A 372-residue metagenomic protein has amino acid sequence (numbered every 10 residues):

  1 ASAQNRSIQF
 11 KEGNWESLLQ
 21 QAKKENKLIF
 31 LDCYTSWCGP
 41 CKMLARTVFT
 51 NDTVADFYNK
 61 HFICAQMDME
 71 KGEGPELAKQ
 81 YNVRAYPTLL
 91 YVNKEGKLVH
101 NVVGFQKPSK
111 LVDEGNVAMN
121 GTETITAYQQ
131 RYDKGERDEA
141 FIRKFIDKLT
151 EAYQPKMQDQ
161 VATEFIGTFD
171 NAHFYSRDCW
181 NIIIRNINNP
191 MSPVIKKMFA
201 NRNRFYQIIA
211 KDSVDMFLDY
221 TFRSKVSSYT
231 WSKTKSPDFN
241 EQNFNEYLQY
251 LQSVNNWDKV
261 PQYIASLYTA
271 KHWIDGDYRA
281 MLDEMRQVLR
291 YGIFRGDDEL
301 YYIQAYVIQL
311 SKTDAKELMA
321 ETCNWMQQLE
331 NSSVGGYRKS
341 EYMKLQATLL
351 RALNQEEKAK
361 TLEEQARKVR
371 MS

Functional and structural regions predicted by a protein language model:
A1-Q9: Bacterial Sec-dependent N-terminal signal peptides
I8-G13, T47-G74, V83-Y86, Y91: Thiol-based oxidoreductase modules, predominantly thioredoxin-like and allied folds used for disulfide exchange
F10-L28, Y58: A short beta-strand-turn-helix
E25-I29, K60-I63, K94-K97: Loop/turn elements at helix/coil->beta-strand transitions in domains of secreted/extracellular proteins
N26-I29, C33-W37, A85: Short pre-active-site segment immediately N-terminal to redox-active cysteine/selenocysteine motifs in thiol-based
C33-F49: Conserved redox-active cysteine motifs that mediate thiol-disulfide chemistry, especially di-cysteine Cys-X(1-2)-Cys
R84-A127: Non-catalytic, surface beta->alpha helical segment in thiol-disulfide oxidoreductase systems
G135-S372: Oxidative protein folding and maturation machinery
